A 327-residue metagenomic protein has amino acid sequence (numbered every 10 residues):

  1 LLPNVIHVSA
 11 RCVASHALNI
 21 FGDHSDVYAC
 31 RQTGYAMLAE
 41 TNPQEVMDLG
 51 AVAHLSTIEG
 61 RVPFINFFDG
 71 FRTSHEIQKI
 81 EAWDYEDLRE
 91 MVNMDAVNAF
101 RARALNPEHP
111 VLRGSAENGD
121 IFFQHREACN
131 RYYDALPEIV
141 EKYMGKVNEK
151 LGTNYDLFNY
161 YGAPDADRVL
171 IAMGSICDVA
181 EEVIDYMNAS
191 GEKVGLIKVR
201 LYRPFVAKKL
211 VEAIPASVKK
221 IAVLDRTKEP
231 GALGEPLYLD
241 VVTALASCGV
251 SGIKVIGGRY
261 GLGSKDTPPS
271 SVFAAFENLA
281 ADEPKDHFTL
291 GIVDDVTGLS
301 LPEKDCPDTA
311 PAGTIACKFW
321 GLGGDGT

Functional and structural regions predicted by a protein language model:
S15-F21, D48-A51, H75-A82, E86 (+4 more regions): Short acidic, glycine/serine/threonine-rich loops at helix termini
L18-G70, M94, T243-G263: Conserved thiamine diphosphate
F64-N159: Conformationally flexible catalytic loops at phosphate/diphosphate-handling active centers
G145-R168, E181, L301-A316: Glycine-/acidic-rich phosphate or pyrophosphate-binding loops and their flanking alpha/beta elements
P164-E192, F205-E212: Redox- and metal-dependent alpha/beta enzyme cores, enriched for Fe-S-associated oxidoreductases and cofactor-handling
K220-A310: Peripheral docking tails and interdomain loops at the edges of cofactor- or intermediate-handling domains
A316-T327: Conserved phosphate/anionic-ligand binding catalytic regions in large, soluble enzymes, centered on
